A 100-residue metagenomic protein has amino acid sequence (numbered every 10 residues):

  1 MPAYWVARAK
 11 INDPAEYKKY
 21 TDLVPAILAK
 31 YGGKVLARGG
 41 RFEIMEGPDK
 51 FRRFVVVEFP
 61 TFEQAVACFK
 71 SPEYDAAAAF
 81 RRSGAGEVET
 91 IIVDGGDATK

Functional and structural regions predicted by a protein language model:
M1-K70, D94-K100: Short S/T/G/P-rich N-terminal loop/turn motif that feeds into the first structured element of a domain
V66-C68, E73-I92: C-terminal structural segments of small proteins and small subunits
